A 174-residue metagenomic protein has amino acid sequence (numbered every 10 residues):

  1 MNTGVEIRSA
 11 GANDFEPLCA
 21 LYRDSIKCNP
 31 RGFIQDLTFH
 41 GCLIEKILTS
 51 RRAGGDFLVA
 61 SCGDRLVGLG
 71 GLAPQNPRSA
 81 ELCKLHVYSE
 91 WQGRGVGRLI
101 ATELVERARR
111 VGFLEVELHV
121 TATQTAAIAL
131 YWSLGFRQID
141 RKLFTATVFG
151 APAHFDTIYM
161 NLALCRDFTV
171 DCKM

Functional and structural regions predicted by a protein language model:
G4-E6: Extreme N-terminal starter segment of soluble prokaryotic enzymes
S9-E90, A101-E103, R107, L143-F144 (+2 more regions): Acetyl-CoA-dependent GNAT
A12, R94, A153-H154: Short, solvent-exposed loop/helix junctions and linker helices that flank or host conserved functional motifs
F33, R78-S79, G97, E115-V116 (+3 more regions): Residue-level detector of alpha-helical recognition elements and their boundaries
R52, R78, G112, H154-D156: Residue-level preference for beta-strand/loop junctions
R65, Y88-T102, R109-V111, V116 (+2 more regions): Conserved glycine-rich acetyl-CoA-binding loop
L114, T121-T125, W132-M174: C-terminal "cap" of GNAT-fold acetyltransferases
